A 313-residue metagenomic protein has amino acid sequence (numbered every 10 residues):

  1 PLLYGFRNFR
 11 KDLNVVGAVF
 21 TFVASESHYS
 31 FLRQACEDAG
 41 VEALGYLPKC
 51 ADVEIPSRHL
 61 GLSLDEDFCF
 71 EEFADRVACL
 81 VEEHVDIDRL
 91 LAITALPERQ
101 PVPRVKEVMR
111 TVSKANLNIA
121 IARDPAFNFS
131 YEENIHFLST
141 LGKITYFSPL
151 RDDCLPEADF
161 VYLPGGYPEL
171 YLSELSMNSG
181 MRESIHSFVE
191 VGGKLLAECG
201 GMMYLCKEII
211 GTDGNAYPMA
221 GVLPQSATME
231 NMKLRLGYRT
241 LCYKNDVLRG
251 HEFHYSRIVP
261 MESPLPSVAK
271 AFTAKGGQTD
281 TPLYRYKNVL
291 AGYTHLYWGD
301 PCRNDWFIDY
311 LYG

Functional and structural regions predicted by a protein language model:
P1-T111: Internal gly/pro-rich beta-alpha loop/helix module that stabilizes soluble enzyme cofactors or their anionic handles
L3-R7, R33-E37, N134-T140, M177 (+1 more regions): Short, solvent-exposed amphipathic alpha-helical segments in soluble enzyme and RNA/protein-processing domains
V19, Y162-P164, A291-Y293: Structural motif
T21-A24, A122-P125, T294-L296: Structural motif
H84-I87, V112-A115, F127-F137, T145 (+2 more regions): C-terminal and late-domain segments of enzyme folds
A115-S179, E183-E190: Phosphate-binding active sites in nucleotide-utilizing proteins
D124-F127, R151-D152, Y167-E169, M202-M203 (+4 more regions): Short, glycine-/Ser/Thr-/acidic-enriched flexible segments
P168-C242: Cysteine-nucleophile active-site neighborhood
